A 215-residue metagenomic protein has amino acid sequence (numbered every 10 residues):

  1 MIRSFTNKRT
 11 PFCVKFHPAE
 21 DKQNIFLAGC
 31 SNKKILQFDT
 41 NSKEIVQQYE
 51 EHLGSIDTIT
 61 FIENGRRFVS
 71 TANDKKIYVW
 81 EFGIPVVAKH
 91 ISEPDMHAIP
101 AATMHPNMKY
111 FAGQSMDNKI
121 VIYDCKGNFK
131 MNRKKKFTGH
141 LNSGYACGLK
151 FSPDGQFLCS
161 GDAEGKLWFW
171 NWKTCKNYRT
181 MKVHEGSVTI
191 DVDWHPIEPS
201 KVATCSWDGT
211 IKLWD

Functional and structural regions predicted by a protein language model:
M1-R3, V46-Q47, A88-H90, M131-K134 (+1 more regions): A structural motif specific to WD40 beta-propellers
F5-P11, E50-I56, S92-I99, F137-A146 (+1 more regions): WD40/WD-repeat beta-propeller blade N-cap
T10, K22, S55, N64 (+7 more regions): WD40/WD-repeat beta-propeller blade-loop signature
K15-Q23, T60-R66, T103-K109, K150-G155 (+2 more regions): Loop/turn segments within WD40 beta-propeller blades
G29-N32, T71-D74, Q114-D117, S160-E164 (+1 more regions): Conserved strand-to-loop turn within each blade of WD40 beta-propeller repeats
I35-D39, I77-F82, I120-C125, L167-W170 (+1 more regions): WD40-repeat beta-propellers
N128-F157: A surface-exposed beta-alpha-beta supersecondary segment
D193-D215: Blade-level signature of beta-propeller repeat domains, shared across WD40, Kelch, NHL, RCC1 and BNR/Asp-box propellers
